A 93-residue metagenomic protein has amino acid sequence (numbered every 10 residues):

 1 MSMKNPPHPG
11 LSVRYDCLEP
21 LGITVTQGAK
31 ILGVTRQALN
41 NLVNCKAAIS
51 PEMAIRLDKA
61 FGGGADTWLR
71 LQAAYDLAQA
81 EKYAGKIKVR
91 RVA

Functional and structural regions predicted by a protein language model:
M1-I23, R70: A short, Lys/Arg-rich alpha-helix, primarily the initiator
G22-N41: Short alpha-helical DNA-recognition segment
N41, C45, A74: Alpha-helical DNA-recognition elements
N41, I55, R70: DNA-binding alpha-helical recognition surfaces that contact promoter or target DNA
K46-K59: Short, basic-rich loop-to-helix N-cap that marks the start of a DNA-contacting helix
G63, T67-A93: Short, charged recognition helix plus adjacent turn of helix-turn-helix-like nucleic-acid-binding domains
